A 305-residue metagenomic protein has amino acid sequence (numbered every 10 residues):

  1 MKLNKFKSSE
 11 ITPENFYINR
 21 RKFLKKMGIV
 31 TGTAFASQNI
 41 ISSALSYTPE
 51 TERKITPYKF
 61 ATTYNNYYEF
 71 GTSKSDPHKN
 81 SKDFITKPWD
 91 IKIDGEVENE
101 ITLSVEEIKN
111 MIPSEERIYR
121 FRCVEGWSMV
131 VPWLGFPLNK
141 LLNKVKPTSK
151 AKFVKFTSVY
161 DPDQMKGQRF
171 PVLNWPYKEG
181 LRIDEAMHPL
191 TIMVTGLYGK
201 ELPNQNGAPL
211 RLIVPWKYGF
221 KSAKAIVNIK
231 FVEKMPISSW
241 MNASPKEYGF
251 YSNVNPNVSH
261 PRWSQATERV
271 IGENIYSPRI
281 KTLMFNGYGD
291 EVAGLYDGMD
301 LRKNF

Functional and structural regions predicted by a protein language model:
M1-K22, S43: N-terminal secretory signal peptides
K5, K26, S42-S43, Y47 (+1 more regions): Generic detector of low-complexity/intrinsically disordered segments and short hydrophobic N-terminal stretches
K22-S43, L212: N-terminal export signals
L45-F305: Structured, non-membrane catalytic/scaffold regions adjacent to prosthetic-group chemistry
